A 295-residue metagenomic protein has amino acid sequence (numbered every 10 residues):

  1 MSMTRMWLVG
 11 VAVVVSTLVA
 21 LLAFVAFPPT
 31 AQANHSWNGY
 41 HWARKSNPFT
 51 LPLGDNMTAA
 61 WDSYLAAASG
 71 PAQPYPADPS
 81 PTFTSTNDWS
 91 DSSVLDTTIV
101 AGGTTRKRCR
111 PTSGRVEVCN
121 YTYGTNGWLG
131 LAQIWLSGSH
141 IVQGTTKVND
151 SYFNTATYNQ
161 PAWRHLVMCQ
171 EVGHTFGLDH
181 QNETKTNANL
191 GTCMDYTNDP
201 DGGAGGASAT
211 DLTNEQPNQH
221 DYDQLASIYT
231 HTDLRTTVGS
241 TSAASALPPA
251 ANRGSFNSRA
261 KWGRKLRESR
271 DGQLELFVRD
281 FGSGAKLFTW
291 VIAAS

Functional and structural regions predicted by a protein language model:
M1-A31: Secretory targeting and sorting signals
P29-S295: Zinc-dependent metalloendopeptidases
